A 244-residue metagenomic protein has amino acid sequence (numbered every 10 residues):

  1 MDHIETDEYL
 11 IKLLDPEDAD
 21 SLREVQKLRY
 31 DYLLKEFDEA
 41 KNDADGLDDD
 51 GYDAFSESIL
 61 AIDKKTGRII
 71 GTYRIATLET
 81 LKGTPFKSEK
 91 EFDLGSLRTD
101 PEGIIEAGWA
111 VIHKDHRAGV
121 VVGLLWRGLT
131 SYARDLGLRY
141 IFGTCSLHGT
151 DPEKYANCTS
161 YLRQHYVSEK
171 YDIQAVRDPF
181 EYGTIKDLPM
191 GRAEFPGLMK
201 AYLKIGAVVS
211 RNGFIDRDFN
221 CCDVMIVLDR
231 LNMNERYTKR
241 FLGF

Functional and structural regions predicted by a protein language model:
M1-I70, T77: Short amphipathic alpha-helix that is part of the acyltransferase structural core
D50, Y155-T159, V224-L228: Short low-complexity, flexible loop/linker segments enriched in glycine and/or proline with clustered acidic
S56, T72, I104, D223: Extracellular structured ligand-interaction cores
I70-G71, R211: A structural microfeature
L78-V208, G213, N220-C221: Acyl-donor binding region in acyl/amide transferases
F219-M233: C-terminal "cap" of GNAT-fold acetyltransferases
T238-K239: Long, contiguous binding/interaction regions
